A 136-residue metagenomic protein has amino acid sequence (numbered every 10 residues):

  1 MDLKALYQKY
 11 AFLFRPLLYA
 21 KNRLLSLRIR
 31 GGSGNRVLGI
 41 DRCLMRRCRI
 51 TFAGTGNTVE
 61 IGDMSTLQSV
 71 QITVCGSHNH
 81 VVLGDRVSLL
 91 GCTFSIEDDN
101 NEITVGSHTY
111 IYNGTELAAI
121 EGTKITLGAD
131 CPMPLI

Functional and structural regions predicted by a protein language model:
M1-I136: Domain-scale signature associated with acetyltransferase and cell-envelope carbohydrate enzymes
